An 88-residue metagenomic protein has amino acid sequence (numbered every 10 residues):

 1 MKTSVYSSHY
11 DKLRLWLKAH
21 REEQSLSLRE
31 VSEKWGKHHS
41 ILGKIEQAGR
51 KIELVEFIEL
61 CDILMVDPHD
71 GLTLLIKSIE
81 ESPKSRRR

Functional and structural regions predicted by a protein language model:
M1-E23: A short, Lys/Arg-rich alpha-helix, primarily the initiator
M1-S7, D62, D70-R88: Short, charged recognition helix plus adjacent turn of helix-turn-helix-like nucleic-acid-binding domains
L15, S25-L26, I52-V55: Residue-level signal for the short linker/turn that defines the boundary of a DNA-recognition helix
H20, K34, I45, L74: Residues in the recognition helix of alpha-helical DNA-binding motifs
E22, E33, D62: Alpha-helical residues within the helix-turn-helix
S25-K44: Short alpha-helical DNA-recognition segment
G49-D62: Short, basic-rich loop-to-helix N-cap that marks the start of a DNA-contacting helix
